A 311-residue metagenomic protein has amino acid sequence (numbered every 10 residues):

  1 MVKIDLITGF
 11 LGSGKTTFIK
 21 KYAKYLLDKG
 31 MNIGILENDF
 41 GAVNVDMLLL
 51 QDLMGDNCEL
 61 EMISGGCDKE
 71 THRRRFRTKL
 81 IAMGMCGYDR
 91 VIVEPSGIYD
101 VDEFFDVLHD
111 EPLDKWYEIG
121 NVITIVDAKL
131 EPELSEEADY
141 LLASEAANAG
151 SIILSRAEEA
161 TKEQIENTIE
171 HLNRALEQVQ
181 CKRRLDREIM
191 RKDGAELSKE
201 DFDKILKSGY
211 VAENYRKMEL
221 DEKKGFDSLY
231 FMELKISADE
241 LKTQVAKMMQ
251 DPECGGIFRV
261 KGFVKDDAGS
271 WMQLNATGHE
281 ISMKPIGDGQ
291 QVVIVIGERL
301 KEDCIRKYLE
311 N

Functional and structural regions predicted by a protein language model:
M1-V2, N311: Short, Lys/Arg-enriched, disordered terminal segments
V2-S13, T17-S135: Nucleotide-state-sensitive switch-loop elements of NTP-binding domains
G34-L36, K261-V264, V295: Short, hydrophobic beta-strand segments that form beta-sheet elements in well-ordered domains
E37, V126, A276-G278, G297: Flexible glycine-/small-residue-rich
M83, I98-R183: Conserved C-terminal guanine-recognition region of P-loop GTPase G domains, centered on the G4
N148-L154, E159-G287, R299-E302, E310: C-terminal accessory "lid"/substrate-recognition subdomains
D288-I296: C-terminal engagement modules used by replication, chromatin/transcription, nuclear envelope/ESCRT, and ubiquitin
